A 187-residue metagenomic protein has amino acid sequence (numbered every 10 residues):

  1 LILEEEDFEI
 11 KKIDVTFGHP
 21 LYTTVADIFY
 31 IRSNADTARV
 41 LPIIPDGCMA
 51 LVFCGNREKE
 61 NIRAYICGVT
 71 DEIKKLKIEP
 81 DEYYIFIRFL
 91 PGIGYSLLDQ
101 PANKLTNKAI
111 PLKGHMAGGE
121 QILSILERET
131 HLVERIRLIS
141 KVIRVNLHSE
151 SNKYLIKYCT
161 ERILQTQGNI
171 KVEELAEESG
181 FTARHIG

Functional and structural regions predicted by a protein language model:
L1-E173, E178-A183: Alpha-helical bundle regulatory/interaction domains
